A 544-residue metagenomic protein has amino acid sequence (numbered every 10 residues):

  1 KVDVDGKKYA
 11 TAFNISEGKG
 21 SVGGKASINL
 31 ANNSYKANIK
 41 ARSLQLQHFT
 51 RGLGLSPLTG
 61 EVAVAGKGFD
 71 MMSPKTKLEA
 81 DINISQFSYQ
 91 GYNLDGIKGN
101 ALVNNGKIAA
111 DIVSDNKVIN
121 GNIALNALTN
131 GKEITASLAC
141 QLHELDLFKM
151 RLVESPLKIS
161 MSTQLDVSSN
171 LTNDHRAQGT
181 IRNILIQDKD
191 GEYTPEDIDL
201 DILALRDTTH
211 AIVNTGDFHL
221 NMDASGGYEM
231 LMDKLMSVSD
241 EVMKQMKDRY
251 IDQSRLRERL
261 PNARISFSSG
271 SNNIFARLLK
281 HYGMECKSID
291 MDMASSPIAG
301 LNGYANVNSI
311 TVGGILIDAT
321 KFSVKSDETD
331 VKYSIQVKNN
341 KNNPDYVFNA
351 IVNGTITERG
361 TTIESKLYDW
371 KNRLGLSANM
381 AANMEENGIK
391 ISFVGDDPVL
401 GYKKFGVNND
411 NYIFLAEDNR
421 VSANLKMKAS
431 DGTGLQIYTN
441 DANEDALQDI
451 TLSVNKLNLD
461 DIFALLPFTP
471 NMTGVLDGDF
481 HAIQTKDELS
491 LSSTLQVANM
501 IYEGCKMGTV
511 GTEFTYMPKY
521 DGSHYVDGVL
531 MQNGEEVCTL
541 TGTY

Functional and structural regions predicted by a protein language model:
K1-D479, T485-Y544: Interface amphipathic segments
